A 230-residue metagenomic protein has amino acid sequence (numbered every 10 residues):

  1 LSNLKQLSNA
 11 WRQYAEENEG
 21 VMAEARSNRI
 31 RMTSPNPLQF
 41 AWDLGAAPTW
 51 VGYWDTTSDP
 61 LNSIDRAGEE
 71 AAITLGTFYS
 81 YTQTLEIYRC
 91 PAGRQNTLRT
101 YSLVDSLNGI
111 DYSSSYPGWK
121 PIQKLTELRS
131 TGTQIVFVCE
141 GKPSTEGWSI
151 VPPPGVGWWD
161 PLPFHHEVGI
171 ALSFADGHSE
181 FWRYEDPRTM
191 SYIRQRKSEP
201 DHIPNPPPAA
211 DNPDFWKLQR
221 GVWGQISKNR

Functional and structural regions predicted by a protein language model:
L1-R230: Short, well-structured segments within or immediately adjacent to enzyme catalytic domains that line ligand-binding
